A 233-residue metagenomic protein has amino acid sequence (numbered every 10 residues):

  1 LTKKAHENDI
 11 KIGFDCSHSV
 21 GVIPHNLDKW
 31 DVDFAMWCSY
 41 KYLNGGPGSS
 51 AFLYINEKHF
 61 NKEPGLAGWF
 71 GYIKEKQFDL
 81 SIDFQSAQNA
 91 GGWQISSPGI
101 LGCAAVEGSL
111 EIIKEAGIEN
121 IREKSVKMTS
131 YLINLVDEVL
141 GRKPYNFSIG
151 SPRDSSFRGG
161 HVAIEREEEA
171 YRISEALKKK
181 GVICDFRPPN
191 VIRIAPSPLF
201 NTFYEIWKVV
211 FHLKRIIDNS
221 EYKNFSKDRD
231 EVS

Functional and structural regions predicted by a protein language model:
L1-F34: Catalytic PLP-binding core of fold-type I/II PLP enzymes
G13-D15, M36, G150, D185: Structural detector of well-ordered beta-strand residues that form the stable sheet scaffold of enzyme domains
H18, W37-S49: Phosphate/diphosphate-binding loops
Y40, I55-F60, R166-E169: Short loop segments at secondary-structure junctions
N44-S49, Y54-K124, S130: Active-site C-terminal subdomain of aminotransferase-like
V126-S130, D137-K180: Conserved PLP-binding catalytic core of the aspartate aminotransferase-like
E168-E169, A176-S233: PLP-dependent enzyme catalytic core of the Aspartate aminotransferase-like
